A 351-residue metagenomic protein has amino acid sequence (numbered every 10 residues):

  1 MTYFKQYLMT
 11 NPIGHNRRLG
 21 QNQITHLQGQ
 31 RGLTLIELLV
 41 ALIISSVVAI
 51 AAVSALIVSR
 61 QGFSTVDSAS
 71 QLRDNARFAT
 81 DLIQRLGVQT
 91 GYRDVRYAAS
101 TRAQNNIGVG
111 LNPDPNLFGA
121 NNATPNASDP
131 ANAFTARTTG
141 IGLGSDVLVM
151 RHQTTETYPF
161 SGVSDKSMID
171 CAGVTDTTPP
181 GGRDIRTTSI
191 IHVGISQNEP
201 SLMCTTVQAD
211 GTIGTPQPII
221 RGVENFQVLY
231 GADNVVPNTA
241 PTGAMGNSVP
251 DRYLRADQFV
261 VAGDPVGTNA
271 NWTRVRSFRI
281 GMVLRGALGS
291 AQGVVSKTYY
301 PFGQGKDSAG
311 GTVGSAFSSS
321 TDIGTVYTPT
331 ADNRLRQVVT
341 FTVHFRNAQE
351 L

Functional and structural regions predicted by a protein language model:
M1-L33: N-terminal leader/signal peptides at the extreme start of proteins
T2, Q6, T25, G62 (+2 more regions): Intrinsically disordered, low-complexity N-terminal regions enriched in serine/proline/glycine with scattered basic
G14, T34, L42, L56-S59 (+3 more regions): Intrinsically disordered, low-complexity segments enriched in polar/charged residues with Gly/Pro, especially when
R31-I36, V40-T90: Aliphatic-rich helix starts adjacent to a transmembrane/signal segment
A79-V283, A287-L335, E350-L351: N-terminal pilin/flagellin-like segments and related low-complexity appendage regions
T340-L351: Short, low-complexity, Pro/Ser/Thr/Gly-rich segments in the mature regions of secreted, periplasmic
